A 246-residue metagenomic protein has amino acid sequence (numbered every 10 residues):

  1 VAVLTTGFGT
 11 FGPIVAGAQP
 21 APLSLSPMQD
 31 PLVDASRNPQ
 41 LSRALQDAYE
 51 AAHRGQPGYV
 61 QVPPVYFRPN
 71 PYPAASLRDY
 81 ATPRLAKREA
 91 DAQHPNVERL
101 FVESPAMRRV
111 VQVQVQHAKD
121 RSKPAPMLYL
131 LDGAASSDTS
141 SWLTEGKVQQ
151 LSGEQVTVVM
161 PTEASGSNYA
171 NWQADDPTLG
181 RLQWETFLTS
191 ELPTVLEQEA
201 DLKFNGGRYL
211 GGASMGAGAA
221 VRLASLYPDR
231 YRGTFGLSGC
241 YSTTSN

Functional and structural regions predicted by a protein language model:
V1-N246: Non-catalytic cap/lid and distal C-terminal segments of serine-dependent acyl enzymes
